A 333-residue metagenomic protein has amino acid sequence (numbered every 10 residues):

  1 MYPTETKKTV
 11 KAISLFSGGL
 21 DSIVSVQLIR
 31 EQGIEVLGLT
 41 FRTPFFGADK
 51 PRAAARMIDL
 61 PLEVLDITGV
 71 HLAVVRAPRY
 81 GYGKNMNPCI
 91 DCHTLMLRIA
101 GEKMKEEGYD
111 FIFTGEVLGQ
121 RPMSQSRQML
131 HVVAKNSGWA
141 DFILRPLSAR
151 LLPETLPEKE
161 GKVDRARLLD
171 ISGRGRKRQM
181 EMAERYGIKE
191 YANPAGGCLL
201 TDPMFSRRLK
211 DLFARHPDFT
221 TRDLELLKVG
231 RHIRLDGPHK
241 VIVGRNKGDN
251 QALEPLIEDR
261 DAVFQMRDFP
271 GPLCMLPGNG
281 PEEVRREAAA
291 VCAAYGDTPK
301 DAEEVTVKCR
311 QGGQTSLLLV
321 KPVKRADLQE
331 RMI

Functional and structural regions predicted by a protein language model:
M1-R185, Q314, K321-P322, L328 (+1 more regions): ATP-dependent adenylation/nucleotidyltransferase module used to activate substrates
F142-I333: AMP-forming adenylation/ATP pyrophosphatase catalytic core
